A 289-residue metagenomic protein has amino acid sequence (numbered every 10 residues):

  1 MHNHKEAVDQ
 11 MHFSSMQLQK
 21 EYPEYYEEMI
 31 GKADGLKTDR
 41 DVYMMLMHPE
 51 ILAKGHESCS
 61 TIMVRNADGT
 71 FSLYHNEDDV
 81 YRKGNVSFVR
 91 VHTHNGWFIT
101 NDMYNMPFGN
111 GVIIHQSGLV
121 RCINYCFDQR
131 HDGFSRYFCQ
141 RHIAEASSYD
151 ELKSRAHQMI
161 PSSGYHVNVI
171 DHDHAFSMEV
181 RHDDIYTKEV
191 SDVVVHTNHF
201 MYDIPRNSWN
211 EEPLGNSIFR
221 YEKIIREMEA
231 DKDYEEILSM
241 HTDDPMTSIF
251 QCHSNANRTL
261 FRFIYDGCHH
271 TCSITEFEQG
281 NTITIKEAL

Functional and structural regions predicted by a protein language model:
M1-C59, N66, I143-I185, V193-L289: C-terminus-biased signal that marks the final domain/tail of proteins
H2, K20-F138, Q158-V167: A contiguous strand-loop segment
Y81-K83, Q129-D132, D183-K188, G280-I283: A short local loop/turn or secondary-structure capping micro-motif enriched for an aromatic residue
